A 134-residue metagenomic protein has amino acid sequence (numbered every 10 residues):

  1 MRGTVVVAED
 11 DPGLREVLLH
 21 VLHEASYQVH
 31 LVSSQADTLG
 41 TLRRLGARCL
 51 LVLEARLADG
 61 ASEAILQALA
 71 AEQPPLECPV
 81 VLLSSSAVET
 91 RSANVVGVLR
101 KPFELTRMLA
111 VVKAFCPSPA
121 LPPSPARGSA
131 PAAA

Functional and structural regions predicted by a protein language model:
G3, S62, R91-R100: As written
E9-D10, E54, K101: Acidic di-acidic motifs
P12-H30: Two-component/phosphorelay signaling modules centered on CheY-like receiver
S33-L50: Acidic, metal-coordinating helix/loop segments flanking the phosphotransfer/catalytic sites of two-component signaling
C49-L76: Conserved phosphotransfer microenvironments
C78-S84: Hydrophobic/aromatic residues positioned on beta-strands within the core alpha/beta folds
F103-C116: C-terminal output helix
K113-A134: The C-terminal output helix
